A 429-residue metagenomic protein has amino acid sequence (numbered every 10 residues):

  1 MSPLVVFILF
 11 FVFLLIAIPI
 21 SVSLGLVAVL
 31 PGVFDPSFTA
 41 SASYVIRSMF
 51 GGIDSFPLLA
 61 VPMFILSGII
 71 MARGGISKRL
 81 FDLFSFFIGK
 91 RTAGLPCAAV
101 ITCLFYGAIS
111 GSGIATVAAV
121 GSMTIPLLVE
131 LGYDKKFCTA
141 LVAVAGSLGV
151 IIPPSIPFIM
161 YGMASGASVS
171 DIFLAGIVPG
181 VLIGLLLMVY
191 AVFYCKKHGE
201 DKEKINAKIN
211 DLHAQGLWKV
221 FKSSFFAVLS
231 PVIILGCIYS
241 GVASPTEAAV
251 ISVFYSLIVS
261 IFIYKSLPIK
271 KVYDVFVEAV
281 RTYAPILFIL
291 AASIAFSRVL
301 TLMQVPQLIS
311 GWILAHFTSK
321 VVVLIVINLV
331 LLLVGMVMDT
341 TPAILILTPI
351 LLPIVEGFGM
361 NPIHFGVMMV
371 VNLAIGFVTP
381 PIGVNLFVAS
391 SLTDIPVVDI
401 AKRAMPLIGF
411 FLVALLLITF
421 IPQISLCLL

Functional and structural regions predicted by a protein language model:
M1-L429: Alpha-helical transmembrane segments of multi-pass membrane transport proteins
